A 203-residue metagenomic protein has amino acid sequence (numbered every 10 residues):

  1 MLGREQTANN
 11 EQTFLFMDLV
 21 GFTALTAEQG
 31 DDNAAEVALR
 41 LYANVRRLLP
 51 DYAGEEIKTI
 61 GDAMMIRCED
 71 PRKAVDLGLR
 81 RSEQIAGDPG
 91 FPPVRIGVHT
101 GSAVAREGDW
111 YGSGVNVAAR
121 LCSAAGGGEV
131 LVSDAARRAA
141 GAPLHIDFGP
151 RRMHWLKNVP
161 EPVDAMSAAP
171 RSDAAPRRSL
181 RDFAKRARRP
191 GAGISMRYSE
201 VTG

Functional and structural regions predicted by a protein language model:
M1, Q6-E11, G128, A135-G203: Intrinsically disordered, glycine/charged-rich C-terminal tails and inter-domain linkers that flank nucleotidyl cyclase
L2-D76: Catalytic NTP-binding/metal-coordinating core of nucleotidyl cyclase/transferase enzymes
A24-A27, E36, R47, E83 (+3 more regions): Charged/polar, solvent-exposed surface patches and flexible loops
L39-Y42, D51, S123, S179 (+1 more regions): Juxtamembrane helix-loop transition sites at the ends of transmembrane segments in multi-pass membrane proteins
N44, R95, F183-A184: Juxtamembrane/interface motifs at transmembrane-helix termini
M65-P170: Catalytic beta-strand-to-alpha-helix segment of the class III nucleotidyl cyclase homology domain
